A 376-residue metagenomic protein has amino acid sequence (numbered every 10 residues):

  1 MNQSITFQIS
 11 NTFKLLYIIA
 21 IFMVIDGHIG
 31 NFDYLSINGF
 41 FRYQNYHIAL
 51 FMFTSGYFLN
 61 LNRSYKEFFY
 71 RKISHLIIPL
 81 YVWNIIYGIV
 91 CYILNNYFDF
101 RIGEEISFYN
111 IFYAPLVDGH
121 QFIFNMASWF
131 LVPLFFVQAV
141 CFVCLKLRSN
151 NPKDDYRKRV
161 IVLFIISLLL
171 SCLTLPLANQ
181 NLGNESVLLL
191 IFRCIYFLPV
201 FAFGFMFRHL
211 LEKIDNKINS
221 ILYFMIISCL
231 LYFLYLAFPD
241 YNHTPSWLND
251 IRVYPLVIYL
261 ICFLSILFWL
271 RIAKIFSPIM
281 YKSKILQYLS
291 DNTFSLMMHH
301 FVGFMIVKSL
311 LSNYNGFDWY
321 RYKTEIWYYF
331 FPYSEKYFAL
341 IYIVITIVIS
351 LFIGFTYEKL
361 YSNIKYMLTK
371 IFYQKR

Functional and structural regions predicted by a protein language model:
M1-R376: Alpha-helical transmembrane segments and their immediate juxtamembrane cytosolic regions
